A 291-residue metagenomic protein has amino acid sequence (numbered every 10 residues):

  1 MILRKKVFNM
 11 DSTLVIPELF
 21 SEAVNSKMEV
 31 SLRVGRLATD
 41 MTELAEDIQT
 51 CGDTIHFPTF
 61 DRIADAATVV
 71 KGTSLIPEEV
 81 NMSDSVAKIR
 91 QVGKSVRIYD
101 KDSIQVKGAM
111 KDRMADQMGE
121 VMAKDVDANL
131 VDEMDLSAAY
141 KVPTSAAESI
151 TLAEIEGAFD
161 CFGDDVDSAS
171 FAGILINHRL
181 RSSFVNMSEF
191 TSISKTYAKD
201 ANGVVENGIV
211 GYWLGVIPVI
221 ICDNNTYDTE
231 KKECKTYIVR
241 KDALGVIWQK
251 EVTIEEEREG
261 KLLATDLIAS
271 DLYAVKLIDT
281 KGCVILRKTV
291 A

Functional and structural regions predicted by a protein language model:
I2-M41, I48-T54, F60-A64, V80-I89 (+2 more regions): Sequence/fold signature of self-assembling virion shell proteins
F60, D100, H178: Residues immediately flanking
T73-L75, V80: Active-site-surrounding "flap" and adjacent substrate/cofactor-binding loops of secreted or lumenal enzymes, prototyped
S83-I104: Short acidic, glycine/tyrosine-flanked loop/strand segments centered on an H-E-D-like triad
Y99-D167, I285-A291: Alpha-helical scaffold segments that mediate packing/assembly in large oligomeric complexes
L136-I209: Extended, solvent-exposed, turn-rich assembly/linker loops in the middle of proteins
